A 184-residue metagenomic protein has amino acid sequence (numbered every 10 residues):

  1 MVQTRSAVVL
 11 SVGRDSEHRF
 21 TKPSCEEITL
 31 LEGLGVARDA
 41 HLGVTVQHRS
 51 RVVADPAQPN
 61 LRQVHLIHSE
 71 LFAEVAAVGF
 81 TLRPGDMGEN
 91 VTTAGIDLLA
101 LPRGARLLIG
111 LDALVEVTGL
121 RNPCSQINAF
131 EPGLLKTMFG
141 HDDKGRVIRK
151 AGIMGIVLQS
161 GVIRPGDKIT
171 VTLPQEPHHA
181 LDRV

Functional and structural regions predicted by a protein language model:
M1-V184: Metal-cofactor-dependent catalytic cores
